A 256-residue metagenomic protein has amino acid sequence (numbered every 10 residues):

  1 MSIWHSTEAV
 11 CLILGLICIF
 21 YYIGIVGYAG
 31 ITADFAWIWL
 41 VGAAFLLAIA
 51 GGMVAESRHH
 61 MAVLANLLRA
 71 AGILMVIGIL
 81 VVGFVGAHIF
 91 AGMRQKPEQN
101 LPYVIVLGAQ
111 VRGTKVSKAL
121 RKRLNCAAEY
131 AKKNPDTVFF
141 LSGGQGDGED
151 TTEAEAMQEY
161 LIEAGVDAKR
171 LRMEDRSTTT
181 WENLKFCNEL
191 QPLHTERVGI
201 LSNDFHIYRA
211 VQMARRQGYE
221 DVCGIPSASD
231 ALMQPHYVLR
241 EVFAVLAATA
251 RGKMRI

Functional and structural regions predicted by a protein language model:
M1-S2: Short, Lys/Arg-rich, polar N-terminal cytosolic tail immediately upstream of the first transmembrane signal-anchor
H5-A55: Membrane-embedded alpha-helical segments of integral membrane proteins
I13-F20, L74-L80, F84, L239 (+1 more regions): Lipid-exposed faces of alpha-helical membrane segments in multi-pass integral membrane proteins
F20-G27, G51-V54, L80, F84-A91 (+3 more regions): Structural signature of transmembrane alpha-helix termini at the membrane-water interface
L47-Q95: Transmembrane alpha-helices and immediately adjacent membrane-cytoplasm interface residues in multi-pass integral
F84-L239: A structural signal for short, hydrophobic/glycine-enriched beta-strand patches
Q234-M254: A transmembrane-helix-recognition feature enriched in membrane-embedded lipid enzymes and envelope glyco-/phospholipid
